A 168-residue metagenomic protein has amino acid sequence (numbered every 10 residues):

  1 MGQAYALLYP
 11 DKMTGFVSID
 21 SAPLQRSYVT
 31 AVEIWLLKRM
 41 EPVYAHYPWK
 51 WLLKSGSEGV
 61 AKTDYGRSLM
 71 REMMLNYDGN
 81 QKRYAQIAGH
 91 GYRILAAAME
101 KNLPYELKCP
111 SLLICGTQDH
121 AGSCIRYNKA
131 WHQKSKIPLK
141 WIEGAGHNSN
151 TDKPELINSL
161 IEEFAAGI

Functional and structural regions predicted by a protein language model:
G2-A6: Short helix immediately C-terminal to the catalytic nucleophile in hydrolase catalytic domains
L7-L8, T14-H46: Flexible "cap/lid" loop of the alpha/beta hydrolase fold
K12, L107, Q133-S135: Short, structured coil segments at secondary-structure junctions
L24, H120, H147-N150: Nucleotide-sugar-dependent glycosyltransferase donor-binding/catalytic pocket residues
S27-V29, Y47-E106: Conserved alpha/beta-hydrolase catalytic His-Asp/Glu region
S27-V32, I125-Y127, D152-P154: Short aromatic-enriched loop/helix-cap "lid" or pocket-rim segments at secondary-structure transitions that line
S111-A145: Conserved loop-alpha-helix segment in the C-terminal half of the alpha/beta-hydrolase fold that carries the catalytic
S135-I168: Catalytic active-site module of serine/aspartate enzymes centered on a nucleophile-bearing elbow/loop
